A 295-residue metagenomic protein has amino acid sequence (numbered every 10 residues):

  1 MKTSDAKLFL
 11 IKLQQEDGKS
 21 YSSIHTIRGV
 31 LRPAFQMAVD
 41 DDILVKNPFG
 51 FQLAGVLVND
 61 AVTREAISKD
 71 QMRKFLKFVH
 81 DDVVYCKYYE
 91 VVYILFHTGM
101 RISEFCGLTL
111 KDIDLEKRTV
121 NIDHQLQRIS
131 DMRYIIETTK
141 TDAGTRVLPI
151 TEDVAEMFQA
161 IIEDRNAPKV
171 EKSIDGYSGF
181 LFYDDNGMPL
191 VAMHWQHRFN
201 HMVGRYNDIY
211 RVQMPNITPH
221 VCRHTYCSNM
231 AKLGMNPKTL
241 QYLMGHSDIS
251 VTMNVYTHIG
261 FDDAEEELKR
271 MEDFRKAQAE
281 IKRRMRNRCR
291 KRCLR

Functional and structural regions predicted by a protein language model:
M1-I43, A61, V83-V84, P189-H194 (+1 more regions): N-terminal core-binding DNA-recognition domain of tyrosine site-specific recombinases/integrases
D17, Y21, K77-Y88, T98 (+4 more regions): Short, basic (Lys/Arg/His-rich) helix/loop patches that form interaction surfaces in the mid-to-C-terminal regions
H25-G29, D40, L44-L108, E116 (+3 more regions): Basic, Lys/Arg- and aromatic-enriched nucleic-acid-binding interface segment
V39-P48, L115-R118, H124, I162-K172 (+1 more regions): Proline-centered turn/helix-capping motifs that create local helix->coil transitions or kinks
V58, A66, Q125-L126, M244-R270: Catalytic-site neighborhood detector that most strongly recognizes the C-terminal catalytic loop/helix of tyrosine
A66, E104-G107, L190-W195, F261 (+1 more regions): Gram-positive cell-envelope targeting signals
D112-T119, M235-T257, R283: Short, polar N-cap/turn motifs at the start of nucleic acid-interacting alpha helices
K117, S130, Y134-T145, E152-V154 (+2 more regions): C-terminal secondary-structure termini that scaffold catalytic or DNA-interacting sites
